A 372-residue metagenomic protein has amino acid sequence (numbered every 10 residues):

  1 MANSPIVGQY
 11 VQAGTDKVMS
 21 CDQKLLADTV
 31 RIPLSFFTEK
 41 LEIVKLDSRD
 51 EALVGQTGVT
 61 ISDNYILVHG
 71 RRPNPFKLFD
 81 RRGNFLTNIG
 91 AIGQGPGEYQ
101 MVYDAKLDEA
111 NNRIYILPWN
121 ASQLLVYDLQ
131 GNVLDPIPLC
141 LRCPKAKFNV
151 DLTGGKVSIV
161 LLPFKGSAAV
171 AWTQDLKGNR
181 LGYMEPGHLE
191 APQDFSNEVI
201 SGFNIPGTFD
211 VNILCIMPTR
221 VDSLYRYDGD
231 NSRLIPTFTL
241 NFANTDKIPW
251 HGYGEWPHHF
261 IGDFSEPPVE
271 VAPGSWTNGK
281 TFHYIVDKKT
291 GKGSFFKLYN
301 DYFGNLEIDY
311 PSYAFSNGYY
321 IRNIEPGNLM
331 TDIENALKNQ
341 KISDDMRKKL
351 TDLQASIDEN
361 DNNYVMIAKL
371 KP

Functional and structural regions predicted by a protein language model:
N3-I43: Blade/loop signatures of beta-propeller domains
M19-S20, N64-R71, N112-P118, G155-K165 (+4 more regions): Short beta-strand elements that form the blades of beta-propeller/WD-repeat-like and other beta-sheet-rich scaffold
D47-Q56, P75, N84-N111, P118: Blade-loop segments of beta-propeller domains
R49-E51, G90-E98, P138-K145, G187-P192 (+2 more regions): Short coil/turn segments at the loop-to-beta-strand junctions that recur within blades of beta-propeller repeat folds
V54-G58, Q100-A105, R142-D151, Q193-N204 (+2 more regions): Repeated scaffold domains used in trafficking and secretory/extracellular systems, primarily beta-propellers
P75-F76, A121-L125, K165-W172, R220-Y225 (+3 more regions): Structural motif
Q100-V102, L117-A169, Y183-P192: Asp-box/WD-like beta-propeller blade repeats and closely related beta-sheet repeat scaffolds
I235-G252, K288-N317, M330: Conserved blade-ending motifs and adjacent loop-strand segments that build the rim/top face of beta-propeller domains
